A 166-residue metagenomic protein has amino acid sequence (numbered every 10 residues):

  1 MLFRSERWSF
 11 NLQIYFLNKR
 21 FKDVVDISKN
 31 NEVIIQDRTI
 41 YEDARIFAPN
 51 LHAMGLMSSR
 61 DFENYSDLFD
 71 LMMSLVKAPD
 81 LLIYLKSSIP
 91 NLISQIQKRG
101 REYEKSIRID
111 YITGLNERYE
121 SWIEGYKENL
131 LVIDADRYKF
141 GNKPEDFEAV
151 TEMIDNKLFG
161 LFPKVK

Functional and structural regions predicted by a protein language model:
R7-K77: Glycine-rich phosphate-binding loop used to anchor ATP phosphates in small-molecule kinases, encompassing both
N30, M72-D80, S121-L131: A structural motif corresponding to the C-terminal end of an alpha-helix and its immediate exit/capping segment
Q36, L81-I83, L131-I133: Hydrophobic/aromatic beta-strand patches that form the interior of the parallel beta-sheet core in alpha/beta enzyme
I40-E42, S87-L92, R137-F140: Conserved nucleotide-binding/hydrolysis micro-motifs of P-loop NTPases
R45-R118: A glycine- and Lys/Arg-enriched "phosphate-lid" helix/loop adjacent to the NTP-binding pocket of small-molecule kinases
I93-K166: NTP-dependent small-molecule kinase module
